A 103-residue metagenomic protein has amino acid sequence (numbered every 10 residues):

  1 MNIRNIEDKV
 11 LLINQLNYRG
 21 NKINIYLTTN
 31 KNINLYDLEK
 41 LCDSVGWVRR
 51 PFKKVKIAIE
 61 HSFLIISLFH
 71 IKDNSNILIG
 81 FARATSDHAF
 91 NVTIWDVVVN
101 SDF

Functional and structural regions predicted by a protein language model:
N2-K53: Short amphipathic alpha-helix that is part of the acyltransferase structural core
K56-A82: Conserved beta-hairpin
H70-K72, S86, S101: Short, low-complexity Ser/Thr-rich regulatory SLiMs
S86-I94: A conserved beta-turn-beta hairpin within the catalytic core of GNAT-like acetyltransferases that forms part
V97-F103: A short, internal acetyl-CoA/4′-phosphopantetheine-binding micro-motif in the GNAT/acyltransferase core
